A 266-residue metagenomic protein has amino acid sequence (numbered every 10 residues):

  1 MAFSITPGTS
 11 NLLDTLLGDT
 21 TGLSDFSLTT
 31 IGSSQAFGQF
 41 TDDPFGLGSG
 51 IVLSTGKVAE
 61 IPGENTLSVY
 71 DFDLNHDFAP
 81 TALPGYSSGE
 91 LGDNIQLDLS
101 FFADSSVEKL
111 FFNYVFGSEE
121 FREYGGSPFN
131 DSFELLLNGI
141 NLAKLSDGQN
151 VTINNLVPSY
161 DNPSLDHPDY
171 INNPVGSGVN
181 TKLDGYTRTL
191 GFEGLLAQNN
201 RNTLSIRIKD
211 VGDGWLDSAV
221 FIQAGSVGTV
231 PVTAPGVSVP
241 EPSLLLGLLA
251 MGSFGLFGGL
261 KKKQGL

Functional and structural regions predicted by a protein language model:
M1-G236: Aromatic (Trp/Tyr/Phe) and Gly/Pro-enriched flexible surface segments
G225, G259-K261: A generic membrane alpha-helix/interface feature
P240-G259: A short, hydrophobic C-terminal helix/tail in secreted or cell-surface proteins
K262-L266: Short, charged juxtamembrane terminal tails flanking transmembrane helices
